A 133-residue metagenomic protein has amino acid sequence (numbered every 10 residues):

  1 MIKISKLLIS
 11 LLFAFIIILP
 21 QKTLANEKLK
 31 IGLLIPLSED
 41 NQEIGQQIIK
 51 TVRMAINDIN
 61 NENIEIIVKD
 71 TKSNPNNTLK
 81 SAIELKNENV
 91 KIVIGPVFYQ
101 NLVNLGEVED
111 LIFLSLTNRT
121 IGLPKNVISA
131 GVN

Functional and structural regions predicted by a protein language model:
I2-A14, T23-N133: Extracytosolic ligand-binding ectodomains
